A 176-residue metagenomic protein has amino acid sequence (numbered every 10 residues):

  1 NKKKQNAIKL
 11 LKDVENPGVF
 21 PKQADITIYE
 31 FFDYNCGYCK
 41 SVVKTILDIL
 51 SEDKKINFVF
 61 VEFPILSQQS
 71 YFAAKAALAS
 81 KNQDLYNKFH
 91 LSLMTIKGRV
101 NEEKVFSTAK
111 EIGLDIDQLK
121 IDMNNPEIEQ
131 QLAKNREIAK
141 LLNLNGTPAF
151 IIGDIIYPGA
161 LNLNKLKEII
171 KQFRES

Functional and structural regions predicted by a protein language model:
N1-Q68, N124, I128-G146, K171 (+1 more regions): Extracytoplasmic thiol/disulfide redox context detector
P64-T147, I151-S176: Cysteine-centric redox/oxidoreductase cores and disulfide-bonded domains
